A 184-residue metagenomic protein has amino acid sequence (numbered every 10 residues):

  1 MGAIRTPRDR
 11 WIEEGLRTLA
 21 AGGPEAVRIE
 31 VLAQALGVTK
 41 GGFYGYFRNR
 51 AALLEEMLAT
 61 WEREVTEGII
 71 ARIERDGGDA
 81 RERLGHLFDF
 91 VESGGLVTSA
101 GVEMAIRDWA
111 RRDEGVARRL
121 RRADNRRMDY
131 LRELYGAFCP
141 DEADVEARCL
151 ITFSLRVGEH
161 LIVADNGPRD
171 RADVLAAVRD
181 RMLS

Functional and structural regions predicted by a protein language model:
M1-T6: N-terminal intrinsically disordered/low-complexity leader segments
R10, E14-A52, E56: Helix-turn-helix
I12, T66, G85, N125-R132 (+3 more regions): An amphipathic alpha-helix signature
E13, A59, R81-L96, A105 (+1 more regions): Amphipathic alpha-helical segments that line or abut small-molecule/effector binding pockets and mediate allosteric
E56, I70-A100, R148-T152: Hydrophobic alpha-helical connector segments
A59-T66: Short, basic, alpha-helical segments at the C-terminal edge of helix-turn-helix-like DNA-binding modules
T98-M104, E114-C139, A147, D173: Amphipathic alpha-helical packing segments from all-alpha helical-bundle domains
R107, E142-D165, D170-R181: Hydrophobic alpha-helical segments that form the core of small-molecule binding pockets and/or dimer interfaces
